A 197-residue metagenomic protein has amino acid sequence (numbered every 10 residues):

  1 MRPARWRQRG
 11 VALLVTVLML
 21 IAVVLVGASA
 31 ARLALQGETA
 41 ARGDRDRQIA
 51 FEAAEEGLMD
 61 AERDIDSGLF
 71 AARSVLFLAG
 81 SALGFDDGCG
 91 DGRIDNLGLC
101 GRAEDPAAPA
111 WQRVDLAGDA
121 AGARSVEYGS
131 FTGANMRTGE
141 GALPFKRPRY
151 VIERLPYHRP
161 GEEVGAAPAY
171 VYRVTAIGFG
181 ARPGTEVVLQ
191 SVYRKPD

Functional and structural regions predicted by a protein language model:
R2-T16, L20-D197: Terminal alpha-helical segments
